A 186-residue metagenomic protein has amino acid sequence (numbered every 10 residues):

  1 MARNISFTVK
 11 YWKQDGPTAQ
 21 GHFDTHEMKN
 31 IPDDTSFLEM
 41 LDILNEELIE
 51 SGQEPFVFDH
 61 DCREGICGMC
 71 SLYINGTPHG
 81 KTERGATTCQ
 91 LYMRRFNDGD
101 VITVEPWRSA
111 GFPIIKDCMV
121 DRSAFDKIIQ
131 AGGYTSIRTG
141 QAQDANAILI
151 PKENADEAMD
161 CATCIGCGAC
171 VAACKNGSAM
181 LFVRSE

Functional and structural regions predicted by a protein language model:
M1-E186: Signature of N-terminal electron-transfer/Fe-S-associated modules in redox systems
